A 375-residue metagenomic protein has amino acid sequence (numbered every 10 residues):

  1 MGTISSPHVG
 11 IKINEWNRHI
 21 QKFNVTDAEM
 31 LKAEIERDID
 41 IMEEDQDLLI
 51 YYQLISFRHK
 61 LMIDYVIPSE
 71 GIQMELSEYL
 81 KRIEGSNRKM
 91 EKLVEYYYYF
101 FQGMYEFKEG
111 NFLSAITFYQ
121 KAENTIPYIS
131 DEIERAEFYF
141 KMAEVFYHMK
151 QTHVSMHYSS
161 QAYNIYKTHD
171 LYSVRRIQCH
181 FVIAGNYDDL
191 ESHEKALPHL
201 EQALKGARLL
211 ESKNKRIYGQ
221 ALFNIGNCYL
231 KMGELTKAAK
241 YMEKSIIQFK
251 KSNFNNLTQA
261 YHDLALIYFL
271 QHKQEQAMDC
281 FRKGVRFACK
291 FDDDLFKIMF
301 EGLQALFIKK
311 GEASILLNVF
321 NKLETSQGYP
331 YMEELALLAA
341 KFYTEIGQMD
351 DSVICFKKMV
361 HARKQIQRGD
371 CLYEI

Functional and structural regions predicted by a protein language model:
M1-Q102, N111, F281, E312-A313 (+3 more regions): Flexible inter-repeat linkers and adjacent short helices within tandem amphipathic alpha-helical repeat scaffolds
G10, Y51, Y97, E137 (+7 more regions): Residue register of alpha-helical TPR repeats
H19, K60, Y99, E106 (+10 more regions): Residue at a conserved register position within TPR or TPR-like alpha-solenoid repeats
I20-R37, D64-R82, G110-K121, Q151-Q161 (+4 more regions): Helix-turn-helix repeat elements of alpha-solenoid scaffolds
D38-L48, L80-L93, T125-I133, I165-S173 (+4 more regions): Flexible helix-coil transition and linker loops at the boundaries of alpha-helical arrays
F57-S69, H148, A184-E191, G226-G233 (+3 more regions): Alpha-helical linker/edge segments of TPR/alpha-solenoid repeat scaffolds and analogous pre-/post-domain helices
A143-F223: Solenoidal tandem-repeat scaffolds enriched in leucines and small polar residues
A207, K213-I308: Eukaryotic tandem repeat interaction scaffolds
